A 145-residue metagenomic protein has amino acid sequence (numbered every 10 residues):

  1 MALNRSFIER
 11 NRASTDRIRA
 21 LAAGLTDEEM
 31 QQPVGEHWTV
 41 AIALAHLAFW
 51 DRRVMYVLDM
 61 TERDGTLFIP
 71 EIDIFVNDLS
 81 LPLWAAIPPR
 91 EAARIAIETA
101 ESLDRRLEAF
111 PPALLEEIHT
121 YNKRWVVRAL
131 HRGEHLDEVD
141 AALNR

Functional and structural regions predicted by a protein language model:
M1-D27, F49-D59, L130: Alpha-helical bundle segments that constitute or directly flank the non-heme di-iron/ferroxidase center
M1-S6, R52-S102, N144-R145: Short, helix-capping/interhelical loops that line the mouth of catalytic, cofactor-, or ligand-binding pockets
N4-N11, V40, A92-A96, W125-R128 (+1 more regions): Hydrophobic packing residues in well-ordered alpha-helices of helical domains and bundles
N4-R5, D16-A20, Q31-G35, V76-L81 (+1 more regions): Short amphipathic alpha-helical segments, especially helix-boundary/capping motifs
I8, R19-A22, A41-L44, M55 (+5 more regions): Non-transmembrane alpha-helical segments in soluble domains of secreted/periplasmic/extracellular proteins
L25-T26, P88, P111: Residues that cap or delimit alpha-helices
M30-F75, P112-R145: Short, contiguous alpha-helical
